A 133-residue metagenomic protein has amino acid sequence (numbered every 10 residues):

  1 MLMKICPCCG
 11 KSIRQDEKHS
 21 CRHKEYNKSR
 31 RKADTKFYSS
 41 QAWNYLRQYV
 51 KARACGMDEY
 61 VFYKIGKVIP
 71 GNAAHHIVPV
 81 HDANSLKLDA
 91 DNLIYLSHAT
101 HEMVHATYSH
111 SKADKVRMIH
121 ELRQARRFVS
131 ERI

Functional and structural regions predicted by a protein language model:
M1-Y45, Y63-I65, V116-I133: A boundary/linker detector
P7-G10, N44-A73, S97: Short cysteine-rich loop/turn motifs with clustered Cys
R22, Y26, I65-G66, P70 (+1 more regions): Short Cys/His-centered divalent metal-binding micro-motifs
D34, P70, N84: Glycine-rich, flexible loop/turn motifs
I77-V78, M103: Alpha-helical hydrophobic packing sites
V78-L93: Short linker/helix segments within small regulatory modules
